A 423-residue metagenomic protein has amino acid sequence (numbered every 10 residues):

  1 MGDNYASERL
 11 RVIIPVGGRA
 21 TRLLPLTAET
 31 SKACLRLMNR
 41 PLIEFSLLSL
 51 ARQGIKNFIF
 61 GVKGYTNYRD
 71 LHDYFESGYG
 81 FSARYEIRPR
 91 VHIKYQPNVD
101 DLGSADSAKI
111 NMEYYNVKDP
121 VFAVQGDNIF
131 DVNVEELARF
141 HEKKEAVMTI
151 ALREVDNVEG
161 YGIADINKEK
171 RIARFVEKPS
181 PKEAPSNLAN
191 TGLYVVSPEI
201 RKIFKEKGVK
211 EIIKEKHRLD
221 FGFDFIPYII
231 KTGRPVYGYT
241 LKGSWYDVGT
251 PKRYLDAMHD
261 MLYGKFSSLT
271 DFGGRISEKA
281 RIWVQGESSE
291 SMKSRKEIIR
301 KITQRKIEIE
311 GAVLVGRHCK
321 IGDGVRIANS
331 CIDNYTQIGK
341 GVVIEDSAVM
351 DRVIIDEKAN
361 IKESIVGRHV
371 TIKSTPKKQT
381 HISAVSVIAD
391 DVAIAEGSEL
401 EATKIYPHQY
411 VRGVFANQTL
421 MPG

Functional and structural regions predicted by a protein language model:
M1-I14, R22-L23, T27-A28, R36-Q125 (+6 more regions): Conserved N-terminal catalytic core of the sugar/cofactor nucleotidyltransferase
M1-L10, E199, G208-G423: Left-handed beta-helix
G18, D127, T250: Active-site glycine-centered loops adjacent to acidic/histidine catalytic or metal-binding residues that shape
A28-C34, V209-I213: Short glycine-enriched, charge-decorated loop/helix-capping segments at active-site entrances that position
C34, A164-I166, G238: A structural signal for short hydrophobic beta-strand segments in well-ordered beta-sheet cores
F75, F130-K207: Conserved core of the sugar-phosphate nucleotidyltransferase
V121, I129, I163, G192-L193 (+2 more regions): A residue-level structural signature of the nucleotidyltransferase/glycosyltransferase Rossmann-like core
